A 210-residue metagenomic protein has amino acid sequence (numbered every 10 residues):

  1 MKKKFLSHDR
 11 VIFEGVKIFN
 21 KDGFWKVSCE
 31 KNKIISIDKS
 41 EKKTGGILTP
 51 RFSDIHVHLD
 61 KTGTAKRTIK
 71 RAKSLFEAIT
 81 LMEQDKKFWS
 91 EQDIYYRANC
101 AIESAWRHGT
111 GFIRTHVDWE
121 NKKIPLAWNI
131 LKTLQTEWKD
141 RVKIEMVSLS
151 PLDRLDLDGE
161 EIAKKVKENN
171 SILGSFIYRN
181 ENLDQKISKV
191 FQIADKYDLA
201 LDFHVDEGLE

Functional and structural regions predicted by a protein language model:
M1-S40: N-terminal metal-binding scaffold of metallo-dependent hydrolase/deaminase domains
V16, N32, G45, H56 (+3 more regions): Divalent metal-coordination and catalytic microenvironments
S40, A127-W138, D156-E210: Histidine/acidic residue-rich metal-binding segments in metalloenzymes
G46-T68, G208: Di-metal (Zn2+ and/or Mg2+/Mn2+) metal-binding site signature of metallo-dependent hydrolases with the MBL/beta-CASP
P50, L81-K123: Hydrophobic alpha-helical hairpins/lids featuring a short glycine-rich hinge
R51-I55, I113-T115, V142-L149, L173-S175 (+1 more regions): Hydrophobic faces of well-ordered beta-strands that scaffold small-molecule active sites in alpha/beta enzyme cores
T62-I94, N170, Y197: Active-site gating loops and adjacent loop-to-helix segments of metal-dependent hydrolytic enzymes
L81-Y96, E145-L157, F176-N180: Active-site mouth loops of central-metabolism enzymes
